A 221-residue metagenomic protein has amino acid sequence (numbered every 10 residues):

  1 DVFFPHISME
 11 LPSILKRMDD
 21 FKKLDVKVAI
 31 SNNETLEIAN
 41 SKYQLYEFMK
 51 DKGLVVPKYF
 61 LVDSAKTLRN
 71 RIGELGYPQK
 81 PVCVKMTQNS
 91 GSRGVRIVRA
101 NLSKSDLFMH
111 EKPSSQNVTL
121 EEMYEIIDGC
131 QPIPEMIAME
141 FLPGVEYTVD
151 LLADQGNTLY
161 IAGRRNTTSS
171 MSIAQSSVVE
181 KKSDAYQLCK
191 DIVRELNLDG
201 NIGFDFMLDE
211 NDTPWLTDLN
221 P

Functional and structural regions predicted by a protein language model:
D1-D63: Conserved N-proximal alpha/beta basic substrate-recognition cap immediately N-terminal to, or forming the N-lobe
L11-L15, L68-R69, E146-T148: Short, well-ordered alpha-helical microsegments
L36-E135, Q155: Active-site nucleotide/adenylate-binding loops and adjacent lid/helix of ATP-dependent enzymes
Q79-K80, P134, V145-Y147, D199-I202: Short beta-strand or tight-loop elements that sit immediately N-terminal to catalytic metal-binding acidic residues
Q88-S90, F141-V145, N197-G200: A short catalytic or substrate-binding loop motif that flags glycine-/basic-rich loops and adjacent residues that bind
M109-A174, V179-K190, L208, T213-W215: Phosphate-binding site of ATP-dependent enzymes
L151, R194-P221: Conserved metal-phosphate-binding beta-hairpin within the catalytic cores of diverse ATP-dependent phosphoryl-transfer
